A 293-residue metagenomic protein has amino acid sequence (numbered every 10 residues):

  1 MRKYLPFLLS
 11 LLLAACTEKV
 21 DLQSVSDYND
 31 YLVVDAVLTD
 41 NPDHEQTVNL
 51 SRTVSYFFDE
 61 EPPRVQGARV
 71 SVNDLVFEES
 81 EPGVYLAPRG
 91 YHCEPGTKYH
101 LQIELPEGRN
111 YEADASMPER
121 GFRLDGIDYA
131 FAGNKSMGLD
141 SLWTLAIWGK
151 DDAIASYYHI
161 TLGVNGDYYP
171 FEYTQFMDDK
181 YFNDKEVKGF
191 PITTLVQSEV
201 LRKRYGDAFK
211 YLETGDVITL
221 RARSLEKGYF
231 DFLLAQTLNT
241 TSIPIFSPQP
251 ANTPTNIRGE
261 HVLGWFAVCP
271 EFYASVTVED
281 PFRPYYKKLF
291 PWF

Functional and structural regions predicted by a protein language model:
M1-A14: Sec-dependent bacterial lipoprotein signal peptides
T17-F293: A sequence/structural signal for flexible, mid-protein segments enriched in small/helix-disrupting residues
